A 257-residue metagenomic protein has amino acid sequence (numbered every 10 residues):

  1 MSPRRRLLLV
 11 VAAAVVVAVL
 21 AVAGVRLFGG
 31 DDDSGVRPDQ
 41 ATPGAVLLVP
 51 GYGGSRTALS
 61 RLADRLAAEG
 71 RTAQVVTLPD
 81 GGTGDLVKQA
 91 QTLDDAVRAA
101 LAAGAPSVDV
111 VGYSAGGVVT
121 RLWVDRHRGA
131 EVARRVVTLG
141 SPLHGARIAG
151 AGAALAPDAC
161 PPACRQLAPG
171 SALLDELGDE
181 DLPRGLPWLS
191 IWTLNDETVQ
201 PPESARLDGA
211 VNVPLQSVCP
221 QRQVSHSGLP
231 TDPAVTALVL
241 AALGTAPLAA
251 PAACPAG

Functional and structural regions predicted by a protein language model:
M1-S2, D85, P183, L207: Generic structural signal for alpha-helix starts
M1-V49, G53-S60, D64-R65, A252-G257: Flexible, membrane-associating and regulatory peripheral segments of lipid-active enzymes
L7-A13, Q40-P50, G70, R128 (+1 more regions): Short charge-dense sequence patches
G44-P50, T57, E69-V76, G84-D179: Serine-dependent carboxylesterase/thioesterase catalytic core of lipase-like alpha/beta-hydrolase/SGNH enzymes
A63-R71, P247-L248: Alpha-helical membrane-embedding segments and immediately adjacent membrane-interface amphipathic helices
D125-G257: Helical cap/lid subdomain of alpha/beta-hydrolase-fold lipid enzymes that gates access to the catalytic pocket
